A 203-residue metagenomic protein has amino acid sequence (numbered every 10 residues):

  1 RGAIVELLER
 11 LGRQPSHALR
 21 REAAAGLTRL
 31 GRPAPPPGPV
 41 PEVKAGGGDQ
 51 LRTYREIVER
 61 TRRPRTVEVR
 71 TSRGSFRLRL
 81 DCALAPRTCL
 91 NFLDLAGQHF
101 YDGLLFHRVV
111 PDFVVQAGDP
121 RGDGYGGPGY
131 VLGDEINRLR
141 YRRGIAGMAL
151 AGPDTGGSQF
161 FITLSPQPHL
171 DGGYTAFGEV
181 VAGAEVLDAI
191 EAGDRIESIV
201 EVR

Functional and structural regions predicted by a protein language model:
R1-R203: Cyclophilin-like peptidyl-prolyl cis-trans isomerases
